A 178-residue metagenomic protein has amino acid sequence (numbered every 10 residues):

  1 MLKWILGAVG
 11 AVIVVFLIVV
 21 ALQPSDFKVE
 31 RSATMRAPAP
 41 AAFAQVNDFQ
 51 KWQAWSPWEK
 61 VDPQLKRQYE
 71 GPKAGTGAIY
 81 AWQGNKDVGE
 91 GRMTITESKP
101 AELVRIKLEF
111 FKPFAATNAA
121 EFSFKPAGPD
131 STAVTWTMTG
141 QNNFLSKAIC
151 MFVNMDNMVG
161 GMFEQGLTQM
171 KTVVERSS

Functional and structural regions predicted by a protein language model:
W4-P72, T76: Hydrophobic ligand-binding cavity/cleft-lining segments
Q23-S25, P72, N85-D87, K112-A116 (+1 more regions): A generic structural micro-feature
V29-E30, V88-M93, A116-E121: Short, surface-exposed coil-to-beta transition loops
P38, D87, P100-A101, A127-S131: Short strand-connecting beta-turns/loops that link adjacent beta-strands
A39, F43-W52, G77, R92 (+4 more regions): Extracytoplasmic/secreted envelope proteins and their assembly/folding machinery, especially bacterial periplasmic
N47-A54, N85, E97-L103, T168-R176: Sec-exported extracytoplasmic/periplasmic mature domains
A78-N85, R105-F111: Short beta-strand segments that buttress and anchor functional surface loops
T96-E97, K107-E164, M170-T172, R176: Beta-strand/loop substructures that line and gate deep hydrophobic ligand-binding cavities in soluble
